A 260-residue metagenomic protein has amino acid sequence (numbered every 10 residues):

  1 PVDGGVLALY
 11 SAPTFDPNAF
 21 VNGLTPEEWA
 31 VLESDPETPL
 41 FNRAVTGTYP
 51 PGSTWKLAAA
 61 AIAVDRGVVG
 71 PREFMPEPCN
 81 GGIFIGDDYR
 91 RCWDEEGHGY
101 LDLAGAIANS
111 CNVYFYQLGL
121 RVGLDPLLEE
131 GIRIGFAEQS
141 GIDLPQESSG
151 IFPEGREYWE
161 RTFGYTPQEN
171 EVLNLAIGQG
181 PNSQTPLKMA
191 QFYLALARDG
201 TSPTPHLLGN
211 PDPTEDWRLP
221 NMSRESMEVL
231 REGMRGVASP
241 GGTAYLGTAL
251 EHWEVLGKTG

Functional and structural regions predicted by a protein language model:
P1-S53, A58-G260: Beta-lactam-recognizing serine transpeptidase/beta-lactamase-like catalytic domain environment
